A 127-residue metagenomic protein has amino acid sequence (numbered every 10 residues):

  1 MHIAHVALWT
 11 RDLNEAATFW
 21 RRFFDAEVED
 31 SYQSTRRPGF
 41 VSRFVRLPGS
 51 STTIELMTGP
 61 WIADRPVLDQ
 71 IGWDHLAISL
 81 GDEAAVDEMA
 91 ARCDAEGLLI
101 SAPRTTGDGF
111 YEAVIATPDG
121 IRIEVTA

Functional and structural regions predicted by a protein language model:
M1-H2, A127: Absolute protein N-terminus
H2-R11, R43-P48, R65-R92, E112-A116: Vicinal oxygen chelate
W9-S51: Core segments of cupin and vicinal oxygen chelate
A16, W20, V86, C93: Hydrophobic pocket/interface hotspot
Q33, A90-A127: Vicinal oxygen chelate
S50-T58: Conserved segment of winged-helix/HTH DNA-binding domains
M57-A63, A127: Acetyl-CoA-dependent GNAT
